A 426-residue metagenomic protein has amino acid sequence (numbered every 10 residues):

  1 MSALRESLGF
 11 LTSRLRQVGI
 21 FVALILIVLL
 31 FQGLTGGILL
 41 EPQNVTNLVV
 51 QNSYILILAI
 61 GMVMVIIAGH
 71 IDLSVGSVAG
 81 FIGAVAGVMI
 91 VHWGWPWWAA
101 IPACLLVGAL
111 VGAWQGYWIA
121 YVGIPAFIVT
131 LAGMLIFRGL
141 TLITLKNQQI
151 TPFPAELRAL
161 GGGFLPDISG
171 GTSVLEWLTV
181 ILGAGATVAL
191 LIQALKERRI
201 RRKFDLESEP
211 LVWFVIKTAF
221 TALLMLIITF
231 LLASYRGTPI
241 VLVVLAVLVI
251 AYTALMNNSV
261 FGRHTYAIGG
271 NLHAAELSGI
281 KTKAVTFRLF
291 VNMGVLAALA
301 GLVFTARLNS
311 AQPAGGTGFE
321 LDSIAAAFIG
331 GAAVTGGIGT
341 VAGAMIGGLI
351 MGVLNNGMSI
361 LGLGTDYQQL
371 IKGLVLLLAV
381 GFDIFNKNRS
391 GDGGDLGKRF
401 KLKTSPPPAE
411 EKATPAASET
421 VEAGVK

Functional and structural regions predicted by a protein language model:
M1-L29, Q149, G185-T218, I227 (+2 more regions): Cytosolic-side transmembrane-helix boundaries in multi-pass membrane proteins
L26-W93, Q115-F127, L142, M256 (+3 more regions): Single transmembrane alpha-helix segments in multi-pass membrane proteins
G37-N47, L142, K146, I228-L242 (+4 more regions): Inter-helical junctions in multi-pass inner-membrane proteins, predominant in energy-converting antiporter-like
H70, F290-V303, R307-G373: Transmembrane alpha-helical segments in multi-pass inner-membrane proteins
G94-L135, I346-G347, M351: Alpha-helical transmembrane segments within multi-pass membrane transporters and channels
A126, A155-E156, T172-G183, G237-V243 (+3 more regions): Loop-to-transmembrane alpha-helix initiation sites
G139-M256, P313, D392-P408, G424-K426: Transmembrane helix-bundle core of multi-pass membrane transporters and related energy-transducing complexes
F261-T286: Short cytoplasmic-facing helical segments at TM-TM junctions of multi-pass membrane proteins
